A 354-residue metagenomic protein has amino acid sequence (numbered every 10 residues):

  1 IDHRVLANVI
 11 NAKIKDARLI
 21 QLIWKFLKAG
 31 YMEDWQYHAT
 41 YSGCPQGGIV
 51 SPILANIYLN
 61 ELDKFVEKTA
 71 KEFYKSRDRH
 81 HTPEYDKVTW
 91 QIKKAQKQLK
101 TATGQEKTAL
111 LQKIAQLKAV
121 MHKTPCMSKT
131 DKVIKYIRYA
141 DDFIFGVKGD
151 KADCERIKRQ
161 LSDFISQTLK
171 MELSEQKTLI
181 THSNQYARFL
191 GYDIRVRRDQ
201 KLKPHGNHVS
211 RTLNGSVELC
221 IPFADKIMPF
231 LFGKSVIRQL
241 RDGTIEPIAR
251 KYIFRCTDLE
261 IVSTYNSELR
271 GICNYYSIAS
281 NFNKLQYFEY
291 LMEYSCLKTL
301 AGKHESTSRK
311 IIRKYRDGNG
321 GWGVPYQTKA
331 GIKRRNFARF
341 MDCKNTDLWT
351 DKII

Functional and structural regions predicted by a protein language model:
I1-I354: Non-catalytic terminal/accessory segments
